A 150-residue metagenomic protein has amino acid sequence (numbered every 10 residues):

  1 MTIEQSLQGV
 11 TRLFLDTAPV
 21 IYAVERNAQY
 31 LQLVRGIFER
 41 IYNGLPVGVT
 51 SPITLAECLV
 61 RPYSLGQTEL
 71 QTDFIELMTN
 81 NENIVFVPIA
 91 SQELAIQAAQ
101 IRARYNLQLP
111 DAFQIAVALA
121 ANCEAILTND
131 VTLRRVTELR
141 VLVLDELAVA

Functional and structural regions predicted by a protein language model:
M1-Q8, I84-V87, I115-A150: Acidic, PIN/NYN-like endoribonuclease modules and their adjacent C-terminal/linker elements
M1-T50, Y63-E76, V131, D145-A150: Short, well-structured N-terminal submotif of metal-dependent ribonuclease cores
T17, P52, D111-I115: Conserved glycosyltransferase catalytic-site signature
R26, I53-T54, N81-A103: Acidic catalytic patch
R26-N27, R61, I101, L139: Residue-level signal for well-ordered alpha-helical positions
N106: Aromatic "clamp/platform" in nucleotide-sugar-dependent glycosyltransferases that forms part of the donor/acceptor
